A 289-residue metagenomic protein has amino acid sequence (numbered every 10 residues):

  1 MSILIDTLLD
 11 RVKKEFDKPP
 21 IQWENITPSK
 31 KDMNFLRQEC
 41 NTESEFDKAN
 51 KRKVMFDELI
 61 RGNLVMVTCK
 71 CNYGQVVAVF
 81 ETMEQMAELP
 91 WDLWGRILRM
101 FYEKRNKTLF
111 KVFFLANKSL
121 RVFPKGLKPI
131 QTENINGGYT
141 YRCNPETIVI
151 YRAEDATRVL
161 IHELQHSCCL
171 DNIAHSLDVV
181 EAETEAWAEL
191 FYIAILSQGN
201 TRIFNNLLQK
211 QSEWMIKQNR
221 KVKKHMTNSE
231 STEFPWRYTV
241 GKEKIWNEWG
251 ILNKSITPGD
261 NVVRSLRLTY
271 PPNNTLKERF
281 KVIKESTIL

Functional and structural regions predicted by a protein language model:
S2-L59, L64: Short Lys/Arg-enriched alpha/beta "domain-start" segment
P19-S29, L89, K128, S229-P235: Short, polar loop/linker segments at the starts of domains and inter-domain junctions
N41-E146, I150-E154, Q198-G199: Auxiliary, metal-adjacent structural segments of Zn-dependent hydrolase domains
E88, D155, D178-A182: Intrinsic disorder
L93-M100, W187-A194, E248-I251: Amphipathic alpha-helical segments that form well-ordered structural scaffolds and often line/cohere around active
R158-D171, A188: Active-site recognition of the HExxH zinc-binding catalytic motif
N172-V222: Post-HExxH zinc-binding segment in Zn-dependent metallohydrolases
E213-L289: Pan-zinc metallopeptidase signature
